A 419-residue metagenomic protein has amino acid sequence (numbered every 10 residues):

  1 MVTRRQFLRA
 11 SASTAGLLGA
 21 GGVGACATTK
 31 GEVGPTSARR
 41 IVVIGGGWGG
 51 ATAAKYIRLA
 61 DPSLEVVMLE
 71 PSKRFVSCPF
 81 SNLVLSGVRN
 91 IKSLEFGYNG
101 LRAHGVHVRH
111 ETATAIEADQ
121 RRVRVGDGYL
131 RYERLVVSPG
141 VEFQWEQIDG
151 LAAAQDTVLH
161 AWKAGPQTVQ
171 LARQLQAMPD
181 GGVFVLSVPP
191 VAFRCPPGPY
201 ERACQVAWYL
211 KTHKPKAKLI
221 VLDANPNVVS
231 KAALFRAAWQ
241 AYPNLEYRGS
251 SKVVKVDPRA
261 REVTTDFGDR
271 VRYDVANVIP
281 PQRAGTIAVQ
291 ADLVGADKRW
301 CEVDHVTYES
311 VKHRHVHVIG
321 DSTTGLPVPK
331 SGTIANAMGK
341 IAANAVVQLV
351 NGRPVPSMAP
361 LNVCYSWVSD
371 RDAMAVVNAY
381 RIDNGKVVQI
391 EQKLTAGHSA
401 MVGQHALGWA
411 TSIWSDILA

Functional and structural regions predicted by a protein language model:
M1-T3: Secretory targeting signals
Q6-T28: N-terminal export signals
A27-H107, P190-S230: Beta1-alpha1 glycine-rich phosphate/pyrophosphate-binding loop at the start of Rossmann-like nucleotide-binding domains
S37, A375-A419: C-terminal auxiliary extensions adjacent to catalytic cores
H104-A115, R122-V123, L130, W208-R299: A Rossmann-like FAD-binding core segment of flavoenzymes
P139-H213: Glycine-rich dinucleotide-binding loop and its adjacent helix/turn
A152-D180, Y273-V275, I279-N336, Q348: FAD-site-proximal beta/loop scaffold in flavoenzymes
A335-A359: Internal hydrophobic alpha-helix adjacent to the cofactor/substrate pocket in enzyme cavities
